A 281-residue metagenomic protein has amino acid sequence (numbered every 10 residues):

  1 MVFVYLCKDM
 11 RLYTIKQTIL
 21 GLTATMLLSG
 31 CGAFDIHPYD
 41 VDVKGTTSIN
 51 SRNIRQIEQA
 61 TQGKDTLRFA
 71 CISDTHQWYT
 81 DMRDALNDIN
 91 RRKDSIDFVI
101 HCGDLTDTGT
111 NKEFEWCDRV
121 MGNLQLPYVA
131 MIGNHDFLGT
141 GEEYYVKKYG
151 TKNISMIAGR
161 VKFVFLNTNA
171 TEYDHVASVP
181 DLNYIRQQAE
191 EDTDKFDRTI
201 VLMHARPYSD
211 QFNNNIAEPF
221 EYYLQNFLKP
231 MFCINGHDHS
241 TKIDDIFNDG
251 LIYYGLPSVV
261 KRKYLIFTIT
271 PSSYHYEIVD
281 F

Functional and structural regions predicted by a protein language model:
M1-C31: Sec-dependent bacterial lipoprotein signal peptides
C31-W116: N-terminal active-site segment of His-dependent metallophosphoesterases
S48, N111-F196, E218-P230, I243-E277: Extended active-site neighborhood of metal-dependent phosphoesterases/phosphodiesterases
I72-S73, F98-D104, Y128-N134, I200-H204 (+2 more regions): Active-site neighborhood of phospho(di)ester-bond hydrolases with catalytic His/Asp-centered motifs
Q77, T106-D107, D136, K162 (+2 more regions): Short active-site segment of divalent metal-dependent hydrolases/proteases that encodes the spacing between
L105, N169-V176, R206-D210: Surface-exposed cleft-lining segments at the edges of enzyme active sites
A189-D210: Short acidic, glycine-rich surface-loop motifs adjacent to enzyme active sites
L202, E277-F281: Short, solvent-exposed aromatic-acidic interface loops
